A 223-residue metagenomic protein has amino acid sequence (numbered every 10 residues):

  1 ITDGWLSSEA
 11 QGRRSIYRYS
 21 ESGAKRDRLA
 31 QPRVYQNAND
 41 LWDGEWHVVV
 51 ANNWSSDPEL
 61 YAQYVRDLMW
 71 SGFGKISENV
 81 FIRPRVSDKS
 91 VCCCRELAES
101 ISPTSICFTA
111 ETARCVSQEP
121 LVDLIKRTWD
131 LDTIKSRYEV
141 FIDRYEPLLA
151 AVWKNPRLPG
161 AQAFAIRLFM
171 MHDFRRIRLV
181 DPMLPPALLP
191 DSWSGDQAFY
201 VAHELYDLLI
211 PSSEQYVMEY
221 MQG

Functional and structural regions predicted by a protein language model:
D3, L29-Q36, Q63-D67: Short amphipathic beta-strand starts and helix->beta connectors
A10-I16: Short, Lys/Arg-rich nucleic-acid/phosphate-binding segment
S22-H47: Short, amphipathic alpha-helical interaction segments positioned at domain boundaries
L41-V50, G74-N79: Glycine-rich, often proline-containing surface loops adjacent to acidic residues and nearby aromatics that form
W54-V152: Mid-protein regulatory/catalytic core that forms ligand/cofactor-binding pockets and protein-protein interaction
A113-G223: C-terminal regulatory/effector modules of DNA-binding transcriptional regulators
